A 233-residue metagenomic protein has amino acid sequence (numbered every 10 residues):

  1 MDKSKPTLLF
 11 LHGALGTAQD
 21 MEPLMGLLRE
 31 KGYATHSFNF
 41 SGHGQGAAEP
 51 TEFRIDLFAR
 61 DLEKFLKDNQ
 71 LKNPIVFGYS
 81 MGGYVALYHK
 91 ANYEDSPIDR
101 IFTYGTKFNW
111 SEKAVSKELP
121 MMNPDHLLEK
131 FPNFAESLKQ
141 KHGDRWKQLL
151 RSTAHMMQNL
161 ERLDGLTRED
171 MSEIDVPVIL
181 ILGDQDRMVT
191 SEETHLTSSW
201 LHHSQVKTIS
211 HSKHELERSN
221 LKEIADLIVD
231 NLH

Functional and structural regions predicted by a protein language model:
K3-A47: Conserved HGGG/HGGXW glycine-rich cap/lid loop of the alpha/beta-hydrolase fold
E30, H36-I75: Active-site loop/oxyanion-hole signature of alpha/beta-hydrolase fold enzymes
Y84-K130: Flexible "cap/lid" loop of the alpha/beta hydrolase fold
S152-D170: Active-site nucleophile elbow and catalytic-triad environment of alpha/beta-hydrolase enzymes
I174, L180-L182, D186: Short beta-strand/loop motif that positions the catalytic acidic residue of the alpha/beta-hydrolase fold
Q185-V189, H214-E215: Acidic catalytic loop of the alpha/beta-hydrolase fold
T190-S199: Short alpha-helix in the alpha/beta-hydrolase fold that links the catalytic acid
S212-K222: Catalytic histidine-centered segment of alpha/beta-hydrolase-like enzymes
